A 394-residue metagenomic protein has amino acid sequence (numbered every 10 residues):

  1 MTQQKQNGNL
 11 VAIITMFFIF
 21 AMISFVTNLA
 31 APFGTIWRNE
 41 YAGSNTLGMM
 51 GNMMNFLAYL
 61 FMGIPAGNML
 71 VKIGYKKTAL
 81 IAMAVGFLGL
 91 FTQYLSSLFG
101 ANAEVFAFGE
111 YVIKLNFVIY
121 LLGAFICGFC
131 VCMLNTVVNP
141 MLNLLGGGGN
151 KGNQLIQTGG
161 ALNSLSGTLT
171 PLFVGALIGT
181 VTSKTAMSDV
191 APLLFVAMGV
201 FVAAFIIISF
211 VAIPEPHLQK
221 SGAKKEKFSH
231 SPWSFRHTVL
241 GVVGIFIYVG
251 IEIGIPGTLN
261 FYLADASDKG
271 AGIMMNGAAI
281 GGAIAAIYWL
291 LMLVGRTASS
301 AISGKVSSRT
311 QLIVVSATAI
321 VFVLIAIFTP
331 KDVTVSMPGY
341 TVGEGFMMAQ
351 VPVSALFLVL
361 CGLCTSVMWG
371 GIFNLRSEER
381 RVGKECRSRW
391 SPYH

Functional and structural regions predicted by a protein language model:
V11-N39, G43, N135, N139 (+1 more regions): Extracytoplasmic
A30-A31, S234-A286: Extracytoplasmic gate region of multi-pass secondary transporters
M50-N68, A286-A298: Central cavity-lining transmembrane alpha-helices of secondary-active solute carriers, predominantly the Major
A84-V112, T318-M347: C-terminal ends and interior cores of transmembrane alpha-helices in multi-pass membrane transporters/permeases
M133-G147, S366-R381: Intracellular juxtamembrane helix-capping segments at the cytosolic ends of symmetry-related transmembrane helices
T158-A212: Helix-loop-helix hairpin linking two adjacent transmembrane segments in secondary transporters
E379-C386, H394: Conserved small/polar residues in nucleotide/adenosyl-binding loops
